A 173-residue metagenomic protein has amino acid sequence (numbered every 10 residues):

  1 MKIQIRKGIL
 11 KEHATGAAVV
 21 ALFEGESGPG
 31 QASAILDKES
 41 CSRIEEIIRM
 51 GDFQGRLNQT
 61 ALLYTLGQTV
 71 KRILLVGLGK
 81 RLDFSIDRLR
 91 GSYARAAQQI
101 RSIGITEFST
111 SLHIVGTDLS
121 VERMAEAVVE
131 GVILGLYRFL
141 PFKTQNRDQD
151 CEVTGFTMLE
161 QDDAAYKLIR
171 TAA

Functional and structural regions predicted by a protein language model:
M1-A173: Short amphipathic alpha-helical segment within the helicase RecA-like ATPase core that mediates nucleic-acid
